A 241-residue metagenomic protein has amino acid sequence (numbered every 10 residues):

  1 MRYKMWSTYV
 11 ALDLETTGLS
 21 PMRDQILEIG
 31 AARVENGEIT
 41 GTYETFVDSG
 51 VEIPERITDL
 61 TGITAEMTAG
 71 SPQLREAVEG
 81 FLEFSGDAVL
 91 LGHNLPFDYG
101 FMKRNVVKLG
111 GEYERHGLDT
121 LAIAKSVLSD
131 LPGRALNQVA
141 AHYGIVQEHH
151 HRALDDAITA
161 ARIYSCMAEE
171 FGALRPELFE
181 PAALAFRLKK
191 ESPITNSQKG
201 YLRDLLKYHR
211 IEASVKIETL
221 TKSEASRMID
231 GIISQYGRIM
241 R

Functional and structural regions predicted by a protein language model:
M1-R115, S129-H151, E177: Conserved non-catalytic scaffold segment of RNase H-like nuclease domains
T16-G18, A122, T159: Short, glycine/acidic-enriched loop or turn micro-motifs at the edges of active sites
R115-V127: A short, structured active-site edge motif that brings together acidic residues
A122-K125, A141, R162-S165: Generic alpha-helical structural context detector
R152-Y164: Acidic, divalent-metal-coordinating active-site segment for phosphoryl/phosphodiester hydrolysis, typified by short
I163-R241: Acidic two-metal-ion nuclease catalytic site recognized across multiple nuclease folds, prominently DnaQ/RNase D-T
